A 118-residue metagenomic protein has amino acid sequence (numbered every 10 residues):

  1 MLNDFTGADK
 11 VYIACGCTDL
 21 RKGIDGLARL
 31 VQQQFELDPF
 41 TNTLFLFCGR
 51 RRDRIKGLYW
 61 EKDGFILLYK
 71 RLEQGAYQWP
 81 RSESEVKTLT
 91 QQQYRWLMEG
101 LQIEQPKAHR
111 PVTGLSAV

Functional and structural regions predicted by a protein language model:
M1-V118: Polybasic/polar functional segments that serve as interface/processing modules
